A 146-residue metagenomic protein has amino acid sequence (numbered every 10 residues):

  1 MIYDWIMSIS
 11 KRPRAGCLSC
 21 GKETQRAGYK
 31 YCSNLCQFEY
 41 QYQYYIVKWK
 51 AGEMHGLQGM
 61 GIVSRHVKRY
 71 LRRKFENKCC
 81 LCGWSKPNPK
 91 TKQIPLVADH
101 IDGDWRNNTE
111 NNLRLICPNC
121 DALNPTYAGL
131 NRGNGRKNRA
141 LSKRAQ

Functional and structural regions predicted by a protein language model:
M1-R73, N124-Q146: Secondary-structure boundary/linker elements at domain or insertion junctions
P13, F75, T109-N111: Residue-level preference for short coil/turn positions at secondary-structure junctions
G16, Y31-L35, K78, V97 (+1 more regions): The −1 position to Zn-ligating cysteines in a subset of zinc-ribbon hairpins
E39, K78, W105-N108: A broad, structure-centric signal for solvent-exposed, well-ordered loop/edge residues that line or flank functional
S64-L96, C117-N119: Short cysteine-rich loop/turn motifs with clustered Cys
S85-L115, A128-R136: Histidine-centered nuclease catalytic patch
